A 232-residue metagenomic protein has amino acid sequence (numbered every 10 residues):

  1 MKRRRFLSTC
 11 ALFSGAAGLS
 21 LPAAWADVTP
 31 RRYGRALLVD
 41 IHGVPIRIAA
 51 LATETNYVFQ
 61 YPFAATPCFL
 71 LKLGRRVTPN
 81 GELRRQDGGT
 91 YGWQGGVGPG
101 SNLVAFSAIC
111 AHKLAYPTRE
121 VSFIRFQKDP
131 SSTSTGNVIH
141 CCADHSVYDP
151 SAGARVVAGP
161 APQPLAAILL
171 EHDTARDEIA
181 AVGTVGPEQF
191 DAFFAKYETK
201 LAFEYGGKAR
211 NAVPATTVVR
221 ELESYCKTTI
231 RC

Functional and structural regions predicted by a protein language model:
M1-S14: N-terminal secretory signal peptides and thylakoid transit peptides that target proteins across membranes
R4, A108, I139: Short alpha-helical basic/polar micro-motif
S20-L21: N-terminal signal peptide c-region/cleavage motif recognized by signal peptidases
A24-K128, E171-C232: N-terminal pre-ligand scaffold of iron-sulfur
T66, S101-N102, F106, T135-N137 (+2 more regions): Residues that flank catalytic or metal-binding motifs in active/ligand-binding sites
A115, C141-A152: Short Cys/His-centered divalent metal-binding micro-motifs
S122-F123, D129-N137, D149-V182: Polybasic, low-complexity binding patches
